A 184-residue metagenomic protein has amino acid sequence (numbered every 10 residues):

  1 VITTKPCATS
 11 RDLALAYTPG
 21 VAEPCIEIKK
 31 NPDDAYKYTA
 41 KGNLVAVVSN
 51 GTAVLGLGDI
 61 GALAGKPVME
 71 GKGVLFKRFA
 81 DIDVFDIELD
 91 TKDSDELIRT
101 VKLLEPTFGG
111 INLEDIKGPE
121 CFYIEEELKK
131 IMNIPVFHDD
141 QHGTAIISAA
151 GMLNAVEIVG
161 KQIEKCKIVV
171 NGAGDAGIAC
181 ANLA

Functional and structural regions predicted by a protein language model:
V1-V136: N-terminal ligand-binding/catalytic initiation module
G51, D90-D93, H142, G172-G177: Acidic, glycine-rich active-site loops and adjacent beta-strand->loop/helix elements that engage anionic groups
L55, A62-A80, H138, I146-A184: Glycine-rich phosphate/diphosphate-binding loop of Rossmann-like nucleotide-binding domains
